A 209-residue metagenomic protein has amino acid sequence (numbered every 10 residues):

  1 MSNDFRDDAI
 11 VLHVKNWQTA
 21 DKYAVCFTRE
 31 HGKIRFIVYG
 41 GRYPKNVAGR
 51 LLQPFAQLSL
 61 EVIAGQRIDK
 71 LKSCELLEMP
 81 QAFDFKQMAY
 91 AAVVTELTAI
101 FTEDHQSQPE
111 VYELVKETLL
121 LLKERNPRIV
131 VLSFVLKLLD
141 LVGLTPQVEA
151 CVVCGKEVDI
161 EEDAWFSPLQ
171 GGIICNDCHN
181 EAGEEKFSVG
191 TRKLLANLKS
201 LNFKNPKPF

Functional and structural regions predicted by a protein language model:
M1-F209: Non-catalytic alpha-helical scaffolds and adjoining flexible linkers that form interface surfaces for assembly
